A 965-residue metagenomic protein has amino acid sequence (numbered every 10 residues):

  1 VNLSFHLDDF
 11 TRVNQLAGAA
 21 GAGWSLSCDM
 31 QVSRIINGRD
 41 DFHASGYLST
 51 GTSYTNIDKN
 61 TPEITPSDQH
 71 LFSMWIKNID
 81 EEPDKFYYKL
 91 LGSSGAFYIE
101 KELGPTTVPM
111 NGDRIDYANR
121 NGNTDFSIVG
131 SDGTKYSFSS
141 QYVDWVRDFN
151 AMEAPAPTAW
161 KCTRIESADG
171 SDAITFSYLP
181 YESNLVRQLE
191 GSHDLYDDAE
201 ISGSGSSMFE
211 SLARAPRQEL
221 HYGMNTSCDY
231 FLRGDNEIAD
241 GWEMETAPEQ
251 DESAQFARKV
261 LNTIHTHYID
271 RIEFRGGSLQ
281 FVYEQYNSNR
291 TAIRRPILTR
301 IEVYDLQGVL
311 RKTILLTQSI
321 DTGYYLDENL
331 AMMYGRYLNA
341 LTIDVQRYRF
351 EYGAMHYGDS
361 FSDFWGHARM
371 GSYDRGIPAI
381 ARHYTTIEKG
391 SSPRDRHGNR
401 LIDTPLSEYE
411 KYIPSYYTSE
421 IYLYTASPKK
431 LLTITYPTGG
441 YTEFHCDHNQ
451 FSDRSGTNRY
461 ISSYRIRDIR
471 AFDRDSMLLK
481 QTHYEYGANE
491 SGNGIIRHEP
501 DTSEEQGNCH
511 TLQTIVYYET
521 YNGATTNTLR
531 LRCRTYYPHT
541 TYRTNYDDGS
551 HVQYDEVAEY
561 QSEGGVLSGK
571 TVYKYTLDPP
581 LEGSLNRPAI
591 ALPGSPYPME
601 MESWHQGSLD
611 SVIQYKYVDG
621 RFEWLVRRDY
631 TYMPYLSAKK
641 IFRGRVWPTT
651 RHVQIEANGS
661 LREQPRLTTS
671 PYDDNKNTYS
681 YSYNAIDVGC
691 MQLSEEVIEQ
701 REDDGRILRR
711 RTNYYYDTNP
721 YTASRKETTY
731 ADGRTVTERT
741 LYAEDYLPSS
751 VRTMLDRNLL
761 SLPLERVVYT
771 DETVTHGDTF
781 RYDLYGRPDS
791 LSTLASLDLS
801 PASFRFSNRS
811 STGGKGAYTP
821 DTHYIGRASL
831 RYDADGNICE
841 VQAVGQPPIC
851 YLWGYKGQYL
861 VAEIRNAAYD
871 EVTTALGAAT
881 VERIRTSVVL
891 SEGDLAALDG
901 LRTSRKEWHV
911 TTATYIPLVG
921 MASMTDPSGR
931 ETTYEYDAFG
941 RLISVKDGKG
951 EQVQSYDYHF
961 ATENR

Functional and structural regions predicted by a protein language model:
V1-K161, S167-A168, Y196-A199, G205-G241 (+3 more regions): Long, intrinsically disordered, low-complexity, charged/polar and glycine-rich segments
G18-A22, V32, G170, S177-Q188: E2/UBC-UEV (E2-variant) core
R120-G122, A156-P157, A168, T263-T266 (+13 more regions): Solvent-exposed loop and beta-edge segments used for protein-protein assembly and interaction
D125-I128, C162-E166, I269-E273, T299-E302 (+13 more regions): Beta-strand elements of repeat-based all-beta scaffolds
S177-R295, R621-S682: Solenoidal tandem-repeat scaffolds enriched in leucines and small polar residues
L261-D344: Extended serine/threonine-enriched, polar tracts that run as long, contiguous segments within proteins
G308-L315, L478-K480, F622-L625, L708-R710 (+2 more regions): Amphipathic hydrophobic-ligand
Y352-A354: Eukaryote-biased recognition of C-terminal alpha-helical segments
